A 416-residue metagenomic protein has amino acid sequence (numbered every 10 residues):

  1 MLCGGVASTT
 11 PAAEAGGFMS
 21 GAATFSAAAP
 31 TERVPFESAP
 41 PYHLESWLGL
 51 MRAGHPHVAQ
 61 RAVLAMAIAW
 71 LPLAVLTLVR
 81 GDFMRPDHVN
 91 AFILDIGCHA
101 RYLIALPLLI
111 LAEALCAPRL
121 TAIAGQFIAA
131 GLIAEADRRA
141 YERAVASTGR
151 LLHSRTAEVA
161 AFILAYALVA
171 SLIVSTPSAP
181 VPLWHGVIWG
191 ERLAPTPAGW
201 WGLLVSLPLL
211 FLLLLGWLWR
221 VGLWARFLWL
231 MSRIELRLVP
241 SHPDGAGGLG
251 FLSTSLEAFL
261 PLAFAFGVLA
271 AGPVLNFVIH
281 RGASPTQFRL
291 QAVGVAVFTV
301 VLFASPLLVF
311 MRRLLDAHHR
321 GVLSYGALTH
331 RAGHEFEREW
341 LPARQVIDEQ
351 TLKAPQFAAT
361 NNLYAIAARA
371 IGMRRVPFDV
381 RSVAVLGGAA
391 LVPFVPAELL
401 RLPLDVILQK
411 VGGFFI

Functional and structural regions predicted by a protein language model:
S20-W47, H55-R233, R237: Transmembrane-helix bundle segments that line or gate the permeation/cavity pathway in multi-pass membrane proteins
M51-L71, R139-V169, W201-S206, S241-G267 (+1 more regions): Loop-to-transmembrane boundary segments
R85-I93, S178-W200, A271-V295, V406-I416: Membrane-interfacial helix-loop-helix connectors in multipass membrane proteins
L103, L203-R220, F266-A270, R289-F310 (+1 more regions): Alpha-helical membrane-embedded segments
Q126-A144, H185-E191, A225-F251, M311-D348 (+1 more regions): Juxtamembrane inter-helical linkers in multi-pass membrane proteins
S255-L328, A332: Long, well-ordered mid-to-C-terminal structural blocks that present hydrophobic/aromatic surfaces
S382-L408: Final/C-terminal transmembrane alpha-helix of multipass membrane proteins
